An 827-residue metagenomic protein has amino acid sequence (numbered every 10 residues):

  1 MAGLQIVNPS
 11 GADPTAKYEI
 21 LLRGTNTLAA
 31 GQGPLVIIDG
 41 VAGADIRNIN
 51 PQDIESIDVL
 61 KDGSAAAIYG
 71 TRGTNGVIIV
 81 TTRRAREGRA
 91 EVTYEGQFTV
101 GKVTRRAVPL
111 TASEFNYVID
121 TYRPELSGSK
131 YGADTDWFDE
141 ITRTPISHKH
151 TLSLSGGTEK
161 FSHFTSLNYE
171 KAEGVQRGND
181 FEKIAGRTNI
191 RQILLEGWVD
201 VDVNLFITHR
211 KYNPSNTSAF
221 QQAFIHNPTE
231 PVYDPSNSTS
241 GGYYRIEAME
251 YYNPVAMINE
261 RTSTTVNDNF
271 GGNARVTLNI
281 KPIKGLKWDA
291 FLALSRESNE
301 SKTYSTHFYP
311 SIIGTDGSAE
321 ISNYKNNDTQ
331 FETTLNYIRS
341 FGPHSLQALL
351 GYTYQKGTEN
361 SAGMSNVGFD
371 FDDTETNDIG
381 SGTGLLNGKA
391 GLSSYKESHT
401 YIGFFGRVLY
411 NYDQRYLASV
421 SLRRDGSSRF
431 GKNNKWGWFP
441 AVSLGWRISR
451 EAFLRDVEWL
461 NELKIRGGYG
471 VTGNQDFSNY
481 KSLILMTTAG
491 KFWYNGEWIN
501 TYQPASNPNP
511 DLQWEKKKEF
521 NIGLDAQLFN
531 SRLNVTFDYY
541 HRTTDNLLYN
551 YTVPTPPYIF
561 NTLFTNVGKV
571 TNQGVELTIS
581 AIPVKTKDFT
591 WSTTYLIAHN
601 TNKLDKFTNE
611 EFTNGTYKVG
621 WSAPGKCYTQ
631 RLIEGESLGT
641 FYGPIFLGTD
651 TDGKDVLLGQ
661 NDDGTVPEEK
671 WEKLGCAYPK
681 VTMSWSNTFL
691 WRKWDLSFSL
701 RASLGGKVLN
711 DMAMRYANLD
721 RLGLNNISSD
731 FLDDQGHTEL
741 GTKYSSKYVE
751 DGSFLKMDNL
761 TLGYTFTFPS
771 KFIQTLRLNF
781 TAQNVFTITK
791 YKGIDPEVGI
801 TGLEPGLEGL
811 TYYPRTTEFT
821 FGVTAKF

Functional and structural regions predicted by a protein language model:
A2, P34, D39-A65: Short acidic/polar hinge/loop motifs at secondary-structure boundaries that mediate gating or recognition
A2-Q5, A12-Y18, L28-A30, P34 (+5 more regions): Residues embedded in well-ordered regular secondary structure
L4-Q5, T27-A29, G43-D45, G63-I68 (+12 more regions): Short beta-strands and strand-coil junctions in structured, solvent-facing domains, enriched
Q5-V7, E19-R23, L35-D39, S56-L60 (+5 more regions): Soluble periplasmic/extracytoplasmic beta-strand elements of cell-envelope proteins
V7-A16, I49-Q52, Y69-T74, N179-E182 (+2 more regions): Short, glycine-/polar-rich solvent-exposed loops and beta-turns at beta-strand/coil boundaries
N8, L22-N26, I38-D39, K61 (+9 more regions): Flexible glycine-/small-residue-rich
G33, P145-H148, K183, N189-L195 (+6 more regions): Extracellular/periplasmic, surface-exposed regions of secreted and cell-surface proteins
K130, W493-A505, T543-K569, T594 (+5 more regions): Surface-exposed, extracytoplasmic segments of Gram-negative outer-membrane nutrient-acquisition systems
